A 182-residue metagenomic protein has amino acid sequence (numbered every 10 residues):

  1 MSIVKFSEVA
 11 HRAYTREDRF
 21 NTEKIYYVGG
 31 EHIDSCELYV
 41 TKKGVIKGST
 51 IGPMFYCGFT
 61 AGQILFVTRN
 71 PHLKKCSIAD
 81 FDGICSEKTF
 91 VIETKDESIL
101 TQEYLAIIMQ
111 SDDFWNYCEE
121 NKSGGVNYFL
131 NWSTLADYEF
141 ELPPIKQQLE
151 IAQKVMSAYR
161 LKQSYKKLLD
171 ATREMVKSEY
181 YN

Functional and structural regions predicted by a protein language model:
M1-R19, D137-N182: Non-catalytic DNA-recognition/assembly elements of restriction-modification systems
S7-D18, G30-A61: Sequence-specific dsDNA recognition surfaces
R19-Y27, E120-K122: Short coil/turn segments at secondary-structure boundaries
G30, T94, F140: Active-site donor-binding loop signature of nucleotide-sugar glycosyltransferases
Y56, A61-Q110: A short beta-sheet element
R69, G83-F90, S123-L149: A short glycine-rich beta-alpha junction/loop motif
F114-Y117: Periplasmic-binding protein-like
